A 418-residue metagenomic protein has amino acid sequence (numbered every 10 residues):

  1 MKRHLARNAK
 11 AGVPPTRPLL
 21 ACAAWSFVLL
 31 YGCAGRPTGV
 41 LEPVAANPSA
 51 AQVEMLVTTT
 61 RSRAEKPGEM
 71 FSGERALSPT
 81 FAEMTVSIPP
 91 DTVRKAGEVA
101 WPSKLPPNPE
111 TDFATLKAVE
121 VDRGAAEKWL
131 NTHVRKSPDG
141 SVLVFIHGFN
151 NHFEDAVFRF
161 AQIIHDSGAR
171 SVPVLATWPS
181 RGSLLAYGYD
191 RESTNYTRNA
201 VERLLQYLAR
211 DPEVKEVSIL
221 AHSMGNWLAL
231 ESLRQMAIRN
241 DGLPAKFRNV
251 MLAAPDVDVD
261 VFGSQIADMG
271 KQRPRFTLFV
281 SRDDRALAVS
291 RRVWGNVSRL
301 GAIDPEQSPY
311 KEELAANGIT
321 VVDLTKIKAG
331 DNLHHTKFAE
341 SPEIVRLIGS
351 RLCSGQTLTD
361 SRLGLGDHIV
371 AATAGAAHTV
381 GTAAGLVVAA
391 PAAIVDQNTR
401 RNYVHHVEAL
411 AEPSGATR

Functional and structural regions predicted by a protein language model:
M1-P15: N-terminal secretory signal peptides that target proteins for export/translocation
R17-W25: Sec-dependent N-terminal signal peptides
L30-G32: C-terminal motif of bacterial Sec signal peptides marking the signal peptidase cleavage site
A34, T38-K117, E127-N131, K136-S137 (+5 more regions): Lipolytic serine-hydrolase domain surface
S141: Alpha/beta-hydrolase fold active-site loops
V144-G148: The conserved beta1-alpha1 loop
H152-D155: Short substrate-entry loop that stabilizes the transition state in hydrolases
A221, G225, A229: Gly/Ala-rich beta-loop-alpha elbow adjacent to hydrolase catalytic centers
